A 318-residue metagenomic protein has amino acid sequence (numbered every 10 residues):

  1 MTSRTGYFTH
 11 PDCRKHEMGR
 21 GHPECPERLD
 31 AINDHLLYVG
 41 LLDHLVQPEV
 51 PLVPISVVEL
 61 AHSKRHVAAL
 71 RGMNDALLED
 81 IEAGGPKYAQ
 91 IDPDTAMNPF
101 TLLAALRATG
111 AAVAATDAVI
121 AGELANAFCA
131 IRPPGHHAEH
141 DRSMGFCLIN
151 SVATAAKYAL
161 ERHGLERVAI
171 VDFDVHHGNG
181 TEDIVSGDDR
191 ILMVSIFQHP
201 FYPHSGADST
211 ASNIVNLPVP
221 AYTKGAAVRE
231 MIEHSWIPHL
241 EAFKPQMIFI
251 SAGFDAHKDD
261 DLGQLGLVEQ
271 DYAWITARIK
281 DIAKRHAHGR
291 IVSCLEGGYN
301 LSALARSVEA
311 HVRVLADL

Functional and structural regions predicted by a protein language model:
M1-V171, H176-L318: HDAC/HDAC-like amidohydrolase catalytic core signature
